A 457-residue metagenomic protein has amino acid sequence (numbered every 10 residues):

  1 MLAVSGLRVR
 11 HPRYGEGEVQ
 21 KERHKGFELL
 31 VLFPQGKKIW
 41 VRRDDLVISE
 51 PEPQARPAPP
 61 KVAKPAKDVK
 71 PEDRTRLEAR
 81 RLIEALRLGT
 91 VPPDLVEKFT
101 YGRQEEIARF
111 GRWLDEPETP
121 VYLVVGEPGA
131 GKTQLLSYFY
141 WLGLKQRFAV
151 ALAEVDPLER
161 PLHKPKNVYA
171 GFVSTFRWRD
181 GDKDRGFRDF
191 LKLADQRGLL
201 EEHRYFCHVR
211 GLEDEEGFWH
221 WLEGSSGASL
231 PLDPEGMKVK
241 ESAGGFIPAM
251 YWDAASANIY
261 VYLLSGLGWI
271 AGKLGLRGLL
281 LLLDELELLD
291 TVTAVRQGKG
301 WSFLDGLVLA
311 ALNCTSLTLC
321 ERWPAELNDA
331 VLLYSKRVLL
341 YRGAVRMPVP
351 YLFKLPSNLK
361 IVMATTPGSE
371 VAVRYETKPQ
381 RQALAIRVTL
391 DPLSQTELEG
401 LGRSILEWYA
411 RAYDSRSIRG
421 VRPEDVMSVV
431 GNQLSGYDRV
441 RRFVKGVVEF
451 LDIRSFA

Functional and structural regions predicted by a protein language model:
L2-L46: Basic/aromatic-rich interaction segments and small domains that mediate binding to polyanionic partners
E50-P120, S455-A457: A short, basic N-terminal segment
P65, V69-R74, A85-G89, P128 (+2 more regions): C-terminal leucine-rich, beta-strand-based interaction scaffolds used for sensing/assembly
K70-E78, P234-V426: The catalytic "switch" region of P-loop NTPases
F99, R103, R109-F148, L264-V295 (+2 more regions): Secondary-structure-rich domain cores
R109, L135-L142, K164-T175, K299-F303 (+4 more regions): Alpha-helical scaffold elements adjacent to nucleotide-binding pockets in ATP/GTP-utilizing enzyme cores
P120-L274, R419, V429, Q433-R441 (+1 more regions): P-loop NTPase nucleotide-binding core
